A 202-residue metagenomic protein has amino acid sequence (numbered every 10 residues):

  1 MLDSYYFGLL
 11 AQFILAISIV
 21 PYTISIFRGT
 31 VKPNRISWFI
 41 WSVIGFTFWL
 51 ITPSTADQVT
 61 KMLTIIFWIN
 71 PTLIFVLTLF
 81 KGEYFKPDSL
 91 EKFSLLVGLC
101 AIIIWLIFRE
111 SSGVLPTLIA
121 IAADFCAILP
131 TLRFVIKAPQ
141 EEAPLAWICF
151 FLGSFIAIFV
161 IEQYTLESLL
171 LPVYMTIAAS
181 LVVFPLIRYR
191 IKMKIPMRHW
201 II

Functional and structural regions predicted by a protein language model:
M1-I202: Alpha-helical membrane-protein topology signature
